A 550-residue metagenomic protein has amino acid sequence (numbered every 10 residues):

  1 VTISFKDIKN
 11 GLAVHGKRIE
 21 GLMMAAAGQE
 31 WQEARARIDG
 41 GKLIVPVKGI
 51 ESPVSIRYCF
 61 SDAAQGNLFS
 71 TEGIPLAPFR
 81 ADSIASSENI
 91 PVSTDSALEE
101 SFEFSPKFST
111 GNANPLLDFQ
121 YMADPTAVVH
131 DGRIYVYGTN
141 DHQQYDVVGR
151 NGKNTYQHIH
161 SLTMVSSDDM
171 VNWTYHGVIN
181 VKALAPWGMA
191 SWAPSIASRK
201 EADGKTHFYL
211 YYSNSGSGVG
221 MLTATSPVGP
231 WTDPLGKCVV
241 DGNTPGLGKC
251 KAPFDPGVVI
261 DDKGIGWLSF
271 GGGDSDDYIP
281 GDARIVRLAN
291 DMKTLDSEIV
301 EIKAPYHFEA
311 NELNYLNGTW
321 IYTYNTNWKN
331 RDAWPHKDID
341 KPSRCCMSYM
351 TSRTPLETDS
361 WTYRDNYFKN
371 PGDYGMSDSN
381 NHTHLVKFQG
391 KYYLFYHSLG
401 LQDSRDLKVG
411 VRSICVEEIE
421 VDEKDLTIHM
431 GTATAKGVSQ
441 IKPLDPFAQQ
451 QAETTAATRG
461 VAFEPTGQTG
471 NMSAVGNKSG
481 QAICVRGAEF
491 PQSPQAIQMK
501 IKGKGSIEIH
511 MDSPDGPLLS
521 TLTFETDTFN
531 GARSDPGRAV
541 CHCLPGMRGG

Functional and structural regions predicted by a protein language model:
V1-R18, A26, V47, I501: A short glycine/threonine-centered beta-strand motif
A13-K17, S55-Y58, N67-T71, I90-P91 (+2 more regions): Short conserved micro-motifs at the rims of enzyme active sites and ligand-binding pockets
K17-Q32, I507-S513: Extended low-complexity, serine/threonine- and proline-enriched intrinsically disordered segments
M23-K42, S520-F524: Solvent-exposed beta-strand/loop surfaces of large extracellular or lumenal domains
K48-V54, A63, R538-V540: Surface-exposed, short loops/turns at beta-strand junctions within beta-sandwich domains
S52, F60-S70, R548-G550: Short acidic/polar inter-strand loop motif in beta-rich domains
A63-V92: Glycine/proline-rich low-complexity spacer/linker segments in large multi-domain proteins
S93-T521, E525-G550: Carbohydrate-active catalytic/glycan-binding domains of CAZyme proteins, especially the secreted or lumenal ectodomains
